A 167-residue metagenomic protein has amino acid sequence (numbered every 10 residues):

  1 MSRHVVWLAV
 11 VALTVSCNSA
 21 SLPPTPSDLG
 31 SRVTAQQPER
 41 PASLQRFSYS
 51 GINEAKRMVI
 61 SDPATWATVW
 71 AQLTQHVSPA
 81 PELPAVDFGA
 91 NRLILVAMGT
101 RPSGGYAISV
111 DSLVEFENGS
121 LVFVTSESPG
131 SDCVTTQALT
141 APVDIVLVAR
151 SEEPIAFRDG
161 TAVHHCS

Functional and structural regions predicted by a protein language model:
M1-V15: Sec-dependent bacterial lipoprotein signal peptides
C17-S167: Exposed, flexible binding/inhibitory loops of compact, secreted disulfide-stabilized domains
